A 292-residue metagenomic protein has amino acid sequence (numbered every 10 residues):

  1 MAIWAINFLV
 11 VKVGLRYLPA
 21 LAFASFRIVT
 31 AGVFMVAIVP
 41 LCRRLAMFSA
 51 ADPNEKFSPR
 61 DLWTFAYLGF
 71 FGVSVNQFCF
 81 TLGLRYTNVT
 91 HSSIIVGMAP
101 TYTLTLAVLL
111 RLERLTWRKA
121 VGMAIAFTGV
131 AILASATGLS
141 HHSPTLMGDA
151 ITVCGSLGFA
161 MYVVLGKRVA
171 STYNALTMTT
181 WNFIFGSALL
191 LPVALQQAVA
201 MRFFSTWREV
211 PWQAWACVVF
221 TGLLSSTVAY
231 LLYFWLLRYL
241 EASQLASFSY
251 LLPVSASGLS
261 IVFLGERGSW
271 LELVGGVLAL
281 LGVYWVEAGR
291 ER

Functional and structural regions predicted by a protein language model:
M1-F26, H141-R168, L190-P192: Glycine-/small-residue-enriched transmembrane alpha-helix faces in small-molecule transporters and effluxers
A2-I3, N7-V11, V39-V96, I132 (+1 more regions): Specific transmembrane alpha-helical segments of multi-pass solute transporters/efflux pumps, especially DMT/EamA
A5, V29-V33, F127, S187-A188 (+2 more regions): Small-residue-rich packing faces within the transmembrane alpha-helices of Major Facilitator Superfamily
L9-Y17, L82-R85, A134-T145, Q197-Q213 (+2 more regions): Membrane-interface helix termini and inter-helical loops of multi-pass transporters
Y17-V75, Y102-A107, G158-L165, T180-M201 (+1 more regions): Transmembrane alpha-helices of multi-pass small-molecule transport proteins
A22-V33, Q77-M123, G155, A242-V262: Specific alpha-helical transmembrane segments that line the substrate/conduction pathway and gating interfaces
A24-F26, Q77, S92-M98, L165-A188 (+2 more regions): Helix-helix packing/entry segments at the starts of transmembrane helices
M35, L106, L115-T137, Y250 (+2 more regions): Hydrophobic transmembrane alpha-helices of multi-pass small-molecule transport proteins
